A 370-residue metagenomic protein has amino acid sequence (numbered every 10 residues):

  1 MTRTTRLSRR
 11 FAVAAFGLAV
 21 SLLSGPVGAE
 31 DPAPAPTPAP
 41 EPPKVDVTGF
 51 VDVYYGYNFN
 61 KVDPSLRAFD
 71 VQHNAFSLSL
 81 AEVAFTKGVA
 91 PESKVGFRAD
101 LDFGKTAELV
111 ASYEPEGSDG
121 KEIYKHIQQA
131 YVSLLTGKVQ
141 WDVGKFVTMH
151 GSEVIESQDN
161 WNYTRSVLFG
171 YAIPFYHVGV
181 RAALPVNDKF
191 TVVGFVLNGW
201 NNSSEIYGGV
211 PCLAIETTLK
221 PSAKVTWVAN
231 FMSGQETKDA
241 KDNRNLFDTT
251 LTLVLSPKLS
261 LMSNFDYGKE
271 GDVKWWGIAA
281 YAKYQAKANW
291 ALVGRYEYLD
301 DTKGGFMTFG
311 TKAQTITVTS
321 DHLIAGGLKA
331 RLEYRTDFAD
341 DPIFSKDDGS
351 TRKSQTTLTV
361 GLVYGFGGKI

Functional and structural regions predicted by a protein language model:
T2-A68, I370: N-terminal periplasmic/intermembrane-space "pro-region" immediately following the signal or transit peptide
G49, V53, L78, V83-K87 (+10 more regions): Residues on the lipid-exposed face of transmembrane beta-strands in outer-membrane beta-barrel proteins
G49-Y57, A99-F103, V143-K145, G194-N198 (+6 more regions): Transmembrane beta-barrel strands of outer-membrane/channel proteins
F50, S77-L80, K125-Q129, F175-H177 (+6 more regions): Transmembrane beta-barrel architecture of outer-membrane proteins
Y54-S79, T106-Q129, L134-S222, V228-Q235: Surface-exposed coil loops of outer-membrane beta-barrel proteins
P91-V95, K138-W141, K189-G194, A223-A229 (+4 more regions): Repeated loop/turn-to-beta-strand initiation elements of outer-membrane beta-barrel proteins
K189-T191, G208-Q314: Detector for outer-membrane/organellar transmembrane beta-barrel domains, recognizing the amphipathic beta-strand
H322-I324, L328-K329, Y334, S350-I370: Outer-membrane beta-barrel "beta-signal"
